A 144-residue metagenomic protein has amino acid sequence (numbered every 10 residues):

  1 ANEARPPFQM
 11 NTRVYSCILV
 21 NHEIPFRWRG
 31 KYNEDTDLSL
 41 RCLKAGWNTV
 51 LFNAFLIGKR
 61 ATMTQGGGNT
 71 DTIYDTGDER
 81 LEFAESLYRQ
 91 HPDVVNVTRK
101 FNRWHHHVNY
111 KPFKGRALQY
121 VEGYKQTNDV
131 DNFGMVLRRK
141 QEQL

Functional and structural regions predicted by a protein language model:
A1-K44: Conserved catalytic core of nucleotide-sugar-dependent glycosyltransferases
G30, T36-L144: C-terminal catalytic/acceptor-binding lobe
